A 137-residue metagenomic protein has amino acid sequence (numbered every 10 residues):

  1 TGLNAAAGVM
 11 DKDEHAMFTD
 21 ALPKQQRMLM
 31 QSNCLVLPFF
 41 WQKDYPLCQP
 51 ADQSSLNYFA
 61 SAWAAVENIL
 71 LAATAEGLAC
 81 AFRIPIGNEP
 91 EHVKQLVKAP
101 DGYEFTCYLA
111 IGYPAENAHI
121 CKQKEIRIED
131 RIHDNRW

Functional and structural regions predicted by a protein language model:
T1-A62: Glycine/small-residue-rich phosphate/adenosyl-binding loop
T19-P23, V93-L96, A118: Glycine-rich, charged/polar anion/phosphate-binding loops that engage phosphate groups from diverse ligands
R27-M30, V97-D101, Q123-E125: Solvent-exposed alpha-helices and their adjacent loops that cap or buttress functional pockets in soluble metabolic
Q31-N33, Y103-T106: Sequence-level motif detector for i,i+2 pairs with an aromatic at +2
V36, Q42, C48-L96: Small-aliphatic-rich amphipathic alpha-helix that forms the alpha element of a beta-alpha
F40-Q42, I86, L109-A115: A broadly conserved detector of short glycine/acidic/proline-rich loop/turn motifs that flank catalytic sites and bind
E104-W137: C-terminal helix-cap and adjacent tail motif
